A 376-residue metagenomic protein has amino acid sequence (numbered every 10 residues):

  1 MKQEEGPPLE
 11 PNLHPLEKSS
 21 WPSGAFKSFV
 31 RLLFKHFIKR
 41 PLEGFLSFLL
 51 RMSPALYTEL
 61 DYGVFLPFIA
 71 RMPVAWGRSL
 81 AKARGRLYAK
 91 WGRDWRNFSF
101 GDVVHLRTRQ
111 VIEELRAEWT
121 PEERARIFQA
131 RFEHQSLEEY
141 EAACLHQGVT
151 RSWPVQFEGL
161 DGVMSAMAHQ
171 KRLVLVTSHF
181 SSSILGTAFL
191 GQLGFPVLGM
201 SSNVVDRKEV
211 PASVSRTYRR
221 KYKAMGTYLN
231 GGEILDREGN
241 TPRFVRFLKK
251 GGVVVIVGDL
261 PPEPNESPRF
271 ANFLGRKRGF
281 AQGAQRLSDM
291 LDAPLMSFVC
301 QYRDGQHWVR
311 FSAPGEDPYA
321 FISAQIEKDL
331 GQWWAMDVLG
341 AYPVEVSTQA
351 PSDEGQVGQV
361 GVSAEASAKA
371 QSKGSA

Functional and structural regions predicted by a protein language model:
K2-T177, S182, R219-A224, A366: Membrane-anchoring hydrophobic helices of lipid-metabolizing enzymes
V104, S182, T217-R219, N240 (+2 more regions): Residue-level preference for nonpolar/small residues embedded in alpha-helices
Y140-C144, S183-L185, R207-E209, E263-E266 (+2 more regions): Short catalytic/ligand-binding loop motif for oxyanion handling, primarily in non-cytosolic enzymes, centered on
H146-T150, A224-G232, P268-F273: Short, basic, glycine/proline-bearing loop/turn elements
V163-M164, T187-A188, Y222-T227, F244-V245 (+2 more regions): Short amphipathic alpha-helical segments and helix-helix/interface helices
K171-D236: Catalytic core of membrane glycerolipid acyltransferases/transacylases, capturing the structured, soluble-facing
Q192, D236-A376: Non-catalytic C-terminal accessory region of glycerolipid acyltransferases and related lyso-lipid remodeling enzymes
